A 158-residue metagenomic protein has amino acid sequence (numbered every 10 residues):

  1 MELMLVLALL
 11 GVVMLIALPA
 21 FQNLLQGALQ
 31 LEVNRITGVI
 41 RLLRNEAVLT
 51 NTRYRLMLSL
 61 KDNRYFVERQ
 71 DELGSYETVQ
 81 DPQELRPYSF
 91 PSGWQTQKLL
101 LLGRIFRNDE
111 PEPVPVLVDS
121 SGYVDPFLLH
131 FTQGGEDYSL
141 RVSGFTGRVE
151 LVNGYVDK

Functional and structural regions predicted by a protein language model:
M1-A8: N-terminal signal-anchor/signal peptide hydrophobic helix marking the start of the first transmembrane segment
V12, I16-G38, R53, L60-K158: N-terminal helix-rich module
I36-V48: Phosphate-interacting basic helix/loop segments used at nucleotide- and nucleic-acid interfaces
